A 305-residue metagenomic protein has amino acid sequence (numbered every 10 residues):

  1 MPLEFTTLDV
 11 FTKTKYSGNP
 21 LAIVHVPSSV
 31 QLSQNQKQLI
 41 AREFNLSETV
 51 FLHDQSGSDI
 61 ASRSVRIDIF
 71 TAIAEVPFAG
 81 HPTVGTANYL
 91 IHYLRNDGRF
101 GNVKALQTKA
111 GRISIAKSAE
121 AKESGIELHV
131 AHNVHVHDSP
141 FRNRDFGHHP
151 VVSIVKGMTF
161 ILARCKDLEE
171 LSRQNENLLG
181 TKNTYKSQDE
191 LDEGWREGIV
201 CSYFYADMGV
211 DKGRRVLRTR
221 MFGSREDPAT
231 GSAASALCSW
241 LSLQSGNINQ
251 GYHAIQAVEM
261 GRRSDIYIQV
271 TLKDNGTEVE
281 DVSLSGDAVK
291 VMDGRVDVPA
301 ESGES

Functional and structural regions predicted by a protein language model:
M1-F78, V84-S305: Active-site proximal loop and beta-alpha junction motif in alpha/beta enzyme cores
